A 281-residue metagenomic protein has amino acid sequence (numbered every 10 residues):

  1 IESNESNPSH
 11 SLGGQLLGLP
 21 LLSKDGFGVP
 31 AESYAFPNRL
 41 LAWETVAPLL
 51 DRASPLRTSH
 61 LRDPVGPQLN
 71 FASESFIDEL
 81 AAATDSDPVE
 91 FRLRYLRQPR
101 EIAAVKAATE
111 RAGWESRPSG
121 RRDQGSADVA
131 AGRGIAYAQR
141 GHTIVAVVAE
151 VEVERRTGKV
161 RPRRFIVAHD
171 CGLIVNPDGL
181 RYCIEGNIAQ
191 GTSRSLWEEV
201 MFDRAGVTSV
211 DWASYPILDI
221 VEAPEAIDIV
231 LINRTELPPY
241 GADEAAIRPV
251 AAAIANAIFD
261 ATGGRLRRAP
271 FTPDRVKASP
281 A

Functional and structural regions predicted by a protein language model:
I1-G66, G125-A281: Gly/Pro-rich active-site capping loops and adjacent beta-alpha segments that organize cofactor/substrate pockets
V46-A47, R52-E115: N-terminal leader/propeptide and maturation segments of large enzyme subunits in energy/redox metabolism and hydrolases
A108-T109, S119-G120, I220-V221: Short alpha-helix boundary/capping motifs
G113-R122, E199-D203: Active-site phosphate-binding and catalytic loops of NTP-dependent enzymes
